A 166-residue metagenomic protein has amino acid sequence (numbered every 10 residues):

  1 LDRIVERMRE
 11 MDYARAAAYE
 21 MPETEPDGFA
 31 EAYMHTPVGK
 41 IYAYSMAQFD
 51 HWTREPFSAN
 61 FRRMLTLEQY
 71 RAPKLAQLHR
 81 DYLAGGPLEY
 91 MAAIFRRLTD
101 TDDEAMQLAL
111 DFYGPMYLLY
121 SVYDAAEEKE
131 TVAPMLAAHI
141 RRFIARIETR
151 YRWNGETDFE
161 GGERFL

Functional and structural regions predicted by a protein language model:
L1-M34, V38-G39, M46: An amphipathic alpha-helix adjacent to DNA-recognition modules
I4, M8-A16, M91, F95 (+3 more regions): Hydrophobic recognition helices of helix-based DNA-binding modules
Y13, A17-E20, T24, T53 (+2 more regions): Short, flexible helix-adjacent loops and helix caps
E31-M34, A47, H51, E55 (+2 more regions): Flexible "cap/lid" subdomain of the alpha/beta-hydrolase fold that forms the substrate-access gate
H35, G39, W52-T66, Y70-D100 (+1 more regions): Amphipathic alpha-helical packing segments from all-alpha helical-bundle domains
S45-M46, A76: Short alpha-helical transmembrane interface motifs in multi-pass membrane proteins
Q48, R62-T66, F112-M116: Short alpha-helical scaffolding segments that buttress acidic/His motifs in well-ordered protein cores
Q77-D81, G85, F95-I144, N154-L166: Hydrophobic/aromatic-rich alpha-helical bundle segments in the mid-to-C-terminal region
